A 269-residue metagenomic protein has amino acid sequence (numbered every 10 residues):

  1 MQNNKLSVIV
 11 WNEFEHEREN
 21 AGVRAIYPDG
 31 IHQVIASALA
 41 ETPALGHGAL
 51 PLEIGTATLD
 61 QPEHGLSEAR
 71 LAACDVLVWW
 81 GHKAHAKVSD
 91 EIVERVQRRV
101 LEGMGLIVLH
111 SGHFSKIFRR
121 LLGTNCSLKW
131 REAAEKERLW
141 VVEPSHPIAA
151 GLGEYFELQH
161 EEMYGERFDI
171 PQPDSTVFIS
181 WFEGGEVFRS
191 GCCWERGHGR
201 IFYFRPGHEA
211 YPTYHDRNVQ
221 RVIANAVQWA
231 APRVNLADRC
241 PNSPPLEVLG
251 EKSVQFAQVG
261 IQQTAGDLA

Functional and structural regions predicted by a protein language model:
M1-A73, P241-G266: Aromatic-Pro/Gly-enriched surface loop or interdomain linker that acts as a lid/target-recognition segment
M1-K5, F188, R196-A269: Extracellular ligand-binding/catalytic regions of CAZymes and related secreted enzymes and adhesion modules
F14-H16, Q61, K83-A86, G112-K116 (+1 more regions): Solvent-exposed loop/turn segments at secondary-structure junctions within structured extracellular/periplasmic domains
E53, L128-Y203, C240, K252-V259 (+1 more regions): Catalytic beta-strand/loop cores that center a nucleophilic Ser/Cys/Thr and support acyl-enzyme chemistry
T56, V108-L109, Y203: Hydrophobic residues in well-ordered beta-strands that form the structural core
D75-V76, G105: Structural motif
V76-W80, Y203: Structural motif
K83-L152: A glycine-rich, often tryptophan-bearing local segment used as a flexible ligand/cofactor-contacting loop or short
